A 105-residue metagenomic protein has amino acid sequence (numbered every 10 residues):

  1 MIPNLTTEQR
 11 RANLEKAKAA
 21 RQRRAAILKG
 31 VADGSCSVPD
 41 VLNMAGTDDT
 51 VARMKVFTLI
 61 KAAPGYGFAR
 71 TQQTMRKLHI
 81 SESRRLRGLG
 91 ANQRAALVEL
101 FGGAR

Functional and structural regions predicted by a protein language model:
M1, L42-G65, M75-S83, A91-Q93 (+1 more regions): Extended, structured, electrostatic nucleic-acid-contact surfaces
I2-A63: Long, highly charged, low-complexity intrinsically disordered interaction regions that mediate electrostatic DNA/RNA
T6, G90-A91: Ser/Thr-centered flexible coil motifs
A69: Key DNA-contact positions within bacterial/archaeal DNA-binding proteins
L97: A short, conserved beta-to-alpha structural element at the edge of catalytic cores that scaffolds binding
